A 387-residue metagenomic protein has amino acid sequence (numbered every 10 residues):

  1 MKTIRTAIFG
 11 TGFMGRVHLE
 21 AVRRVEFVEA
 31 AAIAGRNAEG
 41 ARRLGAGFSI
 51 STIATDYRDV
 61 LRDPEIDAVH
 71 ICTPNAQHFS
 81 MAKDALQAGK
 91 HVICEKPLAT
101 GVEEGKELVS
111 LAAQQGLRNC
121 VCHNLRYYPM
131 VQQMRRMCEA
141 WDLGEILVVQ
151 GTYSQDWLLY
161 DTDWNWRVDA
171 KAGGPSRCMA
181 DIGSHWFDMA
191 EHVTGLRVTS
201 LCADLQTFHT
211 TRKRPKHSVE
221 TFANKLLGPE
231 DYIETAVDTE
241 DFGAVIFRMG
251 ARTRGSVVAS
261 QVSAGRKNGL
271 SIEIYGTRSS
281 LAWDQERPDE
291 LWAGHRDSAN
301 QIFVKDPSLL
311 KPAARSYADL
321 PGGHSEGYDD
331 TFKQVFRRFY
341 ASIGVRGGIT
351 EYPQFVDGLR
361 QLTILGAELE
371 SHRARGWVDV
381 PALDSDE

Functional and structural regions predicted by a protein language model:
M1-F48: N-terminal Rossmann-like dinucleotide-binding module
M1-T3, A68-H70, D284-R287, G323-G327 (+1 more regions): C-terminal helix-rich "cap/oligomerization" subdomain common to oxidoreductases
F27, E65, D142-E145: Glycine-centered tight turns that cap/initiate beta-strands
V28-A32, D67-V69, S176: Short active-site oxyanion
I50-Y57: Conserved SAM-binding strand-loop segment of SAM-dependent methyltransferases
A68-N75, F79-R126, W141: Beta-strand-loop-alpha-helix segment that lines the small-molecule cofactor/substrate pocket of alpha/beta enzymes
L125-A236, L291, R375: Predominantly a Rossmann-like dinucleotide-binding segment in NAD(P)-dependent oxidoreductases
Q206, L226-Q334: NAD(P)-dinucleotide binding in Rossmann-like oxidoreductases
